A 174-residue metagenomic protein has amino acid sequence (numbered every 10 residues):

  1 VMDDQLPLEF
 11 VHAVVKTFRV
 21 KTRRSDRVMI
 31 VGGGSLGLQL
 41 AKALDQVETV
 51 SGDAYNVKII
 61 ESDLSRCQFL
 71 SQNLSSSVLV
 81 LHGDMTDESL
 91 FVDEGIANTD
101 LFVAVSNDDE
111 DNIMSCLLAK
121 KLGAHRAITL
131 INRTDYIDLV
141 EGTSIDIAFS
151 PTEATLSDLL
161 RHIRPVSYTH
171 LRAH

Functional and structural regions predicted by a protein language model:
V1-D53, I59-L64: Hydrophobic, well-ordered beta-alpha structural blocks that scaffold small-molecule cofactor pockets
A41, D45-Y168: Cytosolic ligand/metal-binding cores
T169-H174: Conserved small/polar residues in nucleotide/adenosyl-binding loops
